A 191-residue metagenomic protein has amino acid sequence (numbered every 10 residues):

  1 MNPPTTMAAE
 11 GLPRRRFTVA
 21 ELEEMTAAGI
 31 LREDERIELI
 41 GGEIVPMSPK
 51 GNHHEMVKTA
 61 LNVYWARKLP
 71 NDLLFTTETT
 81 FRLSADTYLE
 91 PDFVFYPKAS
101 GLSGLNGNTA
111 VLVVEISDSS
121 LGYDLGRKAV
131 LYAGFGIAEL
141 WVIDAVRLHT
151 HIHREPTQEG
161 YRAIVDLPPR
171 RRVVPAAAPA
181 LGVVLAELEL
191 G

Functional and structural regions predicted by a protein language model:
M1-G191: Gly/Pro/Ser/Thr-rich low-complexity, intrinsically disordered segments predominantly at protein N-termini
